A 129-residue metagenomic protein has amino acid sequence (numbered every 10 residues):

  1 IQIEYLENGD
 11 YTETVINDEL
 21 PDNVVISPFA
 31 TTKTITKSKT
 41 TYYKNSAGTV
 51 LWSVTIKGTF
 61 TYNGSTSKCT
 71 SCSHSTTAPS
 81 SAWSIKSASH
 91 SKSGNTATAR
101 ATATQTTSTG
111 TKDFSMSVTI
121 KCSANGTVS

Functional and structural regions predicted by a protein language model:
I1-N45: N-terminal prepro-regions of secreted/extracellular proteins
Y5-N8, S89-T98: Short, ordered beta-strand-loop transition motifs
Y11, T66-S67, N95-A99, N125-V128: Hydrophobic residues embedded in beta-strands of well-ordered beta-sheets
D22-I26, T70-S81, G126-S129: A short, surface-exposed interaction/processing loop segment used at functional sites
K33, Y43-L51, T104-S115: Short, cysteine-centered beta-strand-loop-beta hairpins and adjacent loop/turn segments enriched in charged/polar
I35, N95-Q105: A short hydrophobic beta-strand element
T36-H90: Short helix-loop boundary/capping segments
V54-G64, G110-S129: A short, surface-exposed beta-strand/turn
